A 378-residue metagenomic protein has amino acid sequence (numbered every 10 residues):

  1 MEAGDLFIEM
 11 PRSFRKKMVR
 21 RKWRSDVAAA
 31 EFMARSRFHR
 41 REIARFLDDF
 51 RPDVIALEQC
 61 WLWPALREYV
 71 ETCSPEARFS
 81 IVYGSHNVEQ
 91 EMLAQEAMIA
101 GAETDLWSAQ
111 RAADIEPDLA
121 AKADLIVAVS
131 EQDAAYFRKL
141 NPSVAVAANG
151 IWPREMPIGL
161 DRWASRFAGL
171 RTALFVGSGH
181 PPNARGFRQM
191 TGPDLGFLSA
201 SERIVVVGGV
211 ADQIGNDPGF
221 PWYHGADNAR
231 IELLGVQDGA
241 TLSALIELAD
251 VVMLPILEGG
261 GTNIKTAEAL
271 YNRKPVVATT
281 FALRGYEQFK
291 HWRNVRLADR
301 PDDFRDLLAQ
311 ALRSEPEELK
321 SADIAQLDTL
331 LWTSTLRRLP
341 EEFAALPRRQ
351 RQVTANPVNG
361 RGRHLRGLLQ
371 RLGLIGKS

Functional and structural regions predicted by a protein language model:
M1-F50: A conserved catalytic-core segment of Leloir-type glycosyltransferases
S13-A29, F79-D114: Acceptor-binding helix/loop patch of EC 2.4 sugar-transfer enzymes, predominantly nucleotide-sugar-dependent
L106-A109, P117, A121-I158: Donor nucleotide-sugar binding/catalytic pocket of nucleotide-sugar-dependent glycosyltransferases
D124, I246-G261, K274: Acidic donor-binding loop of glycosyltransferase active sites
A148-Y223, A229-E247: Conserved catalytic-core segment of nucleotide-activated headgroup transferases in glycan assembly
V251, K265-E268, P275-T280: Short hydrophobic beta-strand element within catalytic cores of glycosyltransferases and related nucleotide-activated
R293-D302, A309-P316: Conserved acidic donor-binding segment of nucleotide-sugar-dependent glycosyltransferases
R313-G367: A charged, aromatic-enriched C-terminal amphipathic alpha-helix characteristic of glycosyltransferases across folds
